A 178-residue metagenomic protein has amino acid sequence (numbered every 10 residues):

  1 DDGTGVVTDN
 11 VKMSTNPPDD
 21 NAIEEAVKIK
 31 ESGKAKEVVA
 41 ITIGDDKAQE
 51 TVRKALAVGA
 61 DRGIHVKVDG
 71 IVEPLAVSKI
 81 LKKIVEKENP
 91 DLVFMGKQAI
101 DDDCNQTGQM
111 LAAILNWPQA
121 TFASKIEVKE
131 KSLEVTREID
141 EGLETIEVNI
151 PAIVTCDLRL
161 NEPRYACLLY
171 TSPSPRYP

Functional and structural regions predicted by a protein language model:
D1-I43: N-terminal beta-strand-loop-alpha-helix module at the start of alpha/beta ligand-binding or catalytic domains
T51-L75: A glycine-rich helix N-cap at a beta->alpha junction
V85-P90: Glycine-rich phosphate-binding loop signature in dinucleotide/nucleotide-binding domains
D103-L115: Short Gly/Thr/Asp-enriched flexible loops that form oxyanion-binding sites at enzyme active sites
A113-E130: Short, acidic/small-residue loops that bind anionic groups at enzyme active sites
K125-E144, I150: Internal gly/pro-rich beta-alpha loop/helix module that stabilizes soluble enzyme cofactors or their anionic handles
E147-L169: A charged, well-structured terminal subsegment
Y170-P178: Single conserved hydrophobic/aromatic residue that forms the stacking wall/gate of nucleotide- or nucleobase-binding
